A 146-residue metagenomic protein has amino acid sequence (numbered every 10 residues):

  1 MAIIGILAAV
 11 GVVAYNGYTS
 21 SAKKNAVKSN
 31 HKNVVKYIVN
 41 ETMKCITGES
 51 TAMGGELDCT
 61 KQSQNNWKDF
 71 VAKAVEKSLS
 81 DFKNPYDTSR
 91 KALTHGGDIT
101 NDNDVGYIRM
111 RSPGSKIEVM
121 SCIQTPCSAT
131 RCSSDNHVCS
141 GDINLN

Functional and structural regions predicted by a protein language model:
M1-T19: N-terminal single-pass transmembrane signal-anchor helix
V13, V27-N30, K36, G55 (+1 more regions): Intrinsic disorder/low-complexity signature
N16-T19, I38, D87, I108: Compositionally biased, intrinsically disordered low-complexity regions enriched in proline and serine
S20-E49: Membrane-proximal N-terminal amphipathic helix
M43-N146: Periplasmic/extracellular, small/polar-rich flexible segments of pilin-like filament-forming proteins
